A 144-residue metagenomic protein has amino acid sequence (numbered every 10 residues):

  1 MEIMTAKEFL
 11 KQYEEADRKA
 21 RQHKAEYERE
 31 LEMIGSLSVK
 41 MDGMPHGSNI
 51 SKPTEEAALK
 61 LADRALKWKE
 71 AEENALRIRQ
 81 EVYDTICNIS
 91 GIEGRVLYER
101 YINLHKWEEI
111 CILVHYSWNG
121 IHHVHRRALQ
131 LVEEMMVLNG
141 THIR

Functional and structural regions predicted by a protein language model:
M1-T85, E134-R144: N-terminal interaction/assembly modules
E14-D17, E26, E93, I110 (+1 more regions): A general secondary-structure boundary signal
I78-E81, I89-E93, V124: N-terminal positioning helix adjacent to the helix-turn-helix/winged-helix DNA-binding module
I89-H105: Short amphipathic alpha helix immediately N-terminal
N103-G120: Helix-turn-helix DNA-binding module
Y116-N119, L131, H142-I143: Juxtamembrane/interface motifs at transmembrane-helix termini
I121-M135: DNA major-groove recognition helices of helix-turn-helix
